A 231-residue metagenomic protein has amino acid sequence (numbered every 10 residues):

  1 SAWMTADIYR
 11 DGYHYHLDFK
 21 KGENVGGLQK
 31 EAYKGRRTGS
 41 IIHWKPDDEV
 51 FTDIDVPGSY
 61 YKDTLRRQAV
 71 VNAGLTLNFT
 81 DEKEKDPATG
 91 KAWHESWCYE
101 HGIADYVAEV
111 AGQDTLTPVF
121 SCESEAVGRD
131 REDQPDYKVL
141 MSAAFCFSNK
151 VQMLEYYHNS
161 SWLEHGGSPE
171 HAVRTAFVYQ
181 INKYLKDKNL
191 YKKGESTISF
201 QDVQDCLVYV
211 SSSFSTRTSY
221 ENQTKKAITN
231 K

Functional and structural regions predicted by a protein language model:
S1-E109: GHKL-type ATPase core
S59, R66-Q68, G74-K225: GHKL/Histidine-kinase-like ATPase module
